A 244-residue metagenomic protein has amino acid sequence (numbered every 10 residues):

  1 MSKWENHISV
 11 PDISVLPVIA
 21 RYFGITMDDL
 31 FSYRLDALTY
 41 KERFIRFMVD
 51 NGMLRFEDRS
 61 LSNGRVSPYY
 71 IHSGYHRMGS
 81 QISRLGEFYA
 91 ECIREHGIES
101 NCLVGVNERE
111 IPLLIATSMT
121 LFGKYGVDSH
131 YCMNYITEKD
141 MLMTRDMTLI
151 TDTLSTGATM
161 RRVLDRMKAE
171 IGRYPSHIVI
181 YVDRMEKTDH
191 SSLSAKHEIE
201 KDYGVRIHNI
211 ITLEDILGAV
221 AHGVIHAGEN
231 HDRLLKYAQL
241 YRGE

Functional and structural regions predicted by a protein language model:
M1-V10, S32-L35: Recognition helix of helix-turn-helix/homeodomain-like DNA-binding domains that insert into the DNA major groove
S9, Y22-I25, D202: A general secondary-structure boundary signal
S14-D29: DNA major-groove recognition helix of helix-turn-helix/homeodomain DNA-binding modules
D28, S32-E244: PRPP-associated nucleotide enzymes
